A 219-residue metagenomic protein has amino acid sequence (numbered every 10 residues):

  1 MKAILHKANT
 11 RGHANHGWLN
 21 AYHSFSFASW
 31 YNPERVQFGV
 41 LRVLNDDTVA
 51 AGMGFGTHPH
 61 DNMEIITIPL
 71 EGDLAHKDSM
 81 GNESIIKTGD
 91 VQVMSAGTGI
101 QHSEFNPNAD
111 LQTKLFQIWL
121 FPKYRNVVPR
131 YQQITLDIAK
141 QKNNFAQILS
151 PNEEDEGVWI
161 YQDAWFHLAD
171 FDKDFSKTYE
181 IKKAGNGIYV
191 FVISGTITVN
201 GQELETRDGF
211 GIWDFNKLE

Functional and structural regions predicted by a protein language model:
N15-P59, M63-E64, L115, D137-E180: A short glycine-rich, His/Asp/Glu-containing loop-to-beta-strand
L44-N45, P69, S95, W119-F121 (+1 more regions): Short beta-strand segments
G54-G56, D73-H76, Q92-V93, G97-F105 (+2 more regions): Histidine-centered metal-chelating micro-motifs
D61-M80, T88-V91, D174, Y179-Q202 (+1 more regions): Glycine- and acidic-residue-biased ligand/ion/polar-headgroup-sensing regions
E64, S84, D90, I100-H102 (+2 more regions): Generic beta-strand structural signal
M80-S95, I138-Q141, N200-E219: Short acidic-glycine-tyrosine-enriched beta hairpin
G81, A96-N126, E205, D214-E219: Ligand-binding loop in jelly-roll beta-barrel domains
S103-F105, N126-I134, G157-Y161, Y179-I181: A short secondary-structure junction signal
